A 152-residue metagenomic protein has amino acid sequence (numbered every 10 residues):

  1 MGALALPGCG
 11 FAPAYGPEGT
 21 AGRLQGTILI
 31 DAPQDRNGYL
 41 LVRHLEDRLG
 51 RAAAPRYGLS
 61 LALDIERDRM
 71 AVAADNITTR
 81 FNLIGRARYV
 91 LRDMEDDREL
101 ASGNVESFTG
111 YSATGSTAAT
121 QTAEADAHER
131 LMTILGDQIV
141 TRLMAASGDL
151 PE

Functional and structural regions predicted by a protein language model:
A3-T27, L45: Bacterial Sec signal peptide processing site at the extreme N-terminus
Y15, G103-V105: Short hydrophobic alpha-helix segments
G22-A32, G115-A119: Acidic/histidine-rich, surface-exposed loop or edge segments in extracytoplasmic proteins
L29-A62: Post-signal-peptide N-terminal segment of Sec-exported extracytoplasmic proteins
A52-S102, T109-D126: Surface-exposed short loop/turn segments
T122-E152: C-terminal/domain-edge helix-coil "capping" segments
